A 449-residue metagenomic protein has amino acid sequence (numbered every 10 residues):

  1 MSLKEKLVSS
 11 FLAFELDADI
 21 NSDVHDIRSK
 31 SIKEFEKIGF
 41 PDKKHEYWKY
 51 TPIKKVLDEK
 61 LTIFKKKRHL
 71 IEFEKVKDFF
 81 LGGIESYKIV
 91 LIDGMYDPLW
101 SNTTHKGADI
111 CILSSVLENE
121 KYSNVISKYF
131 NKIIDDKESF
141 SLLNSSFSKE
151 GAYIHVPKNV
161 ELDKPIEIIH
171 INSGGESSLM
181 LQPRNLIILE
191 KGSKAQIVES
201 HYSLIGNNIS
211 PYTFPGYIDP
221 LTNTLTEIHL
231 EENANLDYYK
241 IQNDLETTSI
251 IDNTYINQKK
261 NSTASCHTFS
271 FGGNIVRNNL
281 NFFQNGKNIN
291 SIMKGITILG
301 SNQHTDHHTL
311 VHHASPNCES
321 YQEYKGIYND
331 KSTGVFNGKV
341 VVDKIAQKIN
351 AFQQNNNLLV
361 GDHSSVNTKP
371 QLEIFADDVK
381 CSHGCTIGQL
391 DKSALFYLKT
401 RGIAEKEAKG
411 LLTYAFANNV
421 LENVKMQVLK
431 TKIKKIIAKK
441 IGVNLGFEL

Functional and structural regions predicted by a protein language model:
M1-L142, G326-N329: N-terminal amphipathic, basic helical "cap/leader" segment at the start of enzyme domains
E15-A18, V420, V424: Short amphipathic alpha-helical interaction patches enriched in hydrophobic/aromatic residues with interspersed Lys/Arg
F40-D42, T413-N423: Short, surface-exposed loop/turn segments at secondary-structure boundaries that line and modulate
W48, L411-L412: Residue-level "edge-of-site" marker
L99, T103, D109, L113-I403 (+2 more regions): Conserved beta-strand/loop scaffold segments within soluble protein domains that form the structured core and edges
